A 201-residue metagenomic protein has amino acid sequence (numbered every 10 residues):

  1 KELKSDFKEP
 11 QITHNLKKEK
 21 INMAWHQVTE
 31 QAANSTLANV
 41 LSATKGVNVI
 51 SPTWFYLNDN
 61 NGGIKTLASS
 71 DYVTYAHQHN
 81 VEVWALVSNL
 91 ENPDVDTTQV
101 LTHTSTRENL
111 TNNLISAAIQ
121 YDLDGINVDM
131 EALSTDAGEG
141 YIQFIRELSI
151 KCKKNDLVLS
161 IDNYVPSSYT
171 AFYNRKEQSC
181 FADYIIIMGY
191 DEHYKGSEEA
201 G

Functional and structural regions predicted by a protein language model:
K1-N113: Glycan-recognition patch characteristic of GH18 chitinases/ENGases and related GlcNAc/peptidoglycan-binding proteins
Q27-T29, F55, S88-L90, E131-L133 (+2 more regions): Active-site beta-loop-alpha junctions enriched in small/polar residues
A32-S35, S42, I64, A68 (+6 more regions): Extracytoplasmic/periplasmic, Sec-exported soluble proteins
N48, D124, D183: Receiver (REC) domain switch/active-site residues of two-component response regulators
I50, V128, I185: Conserved, mostly hydrophobic/aromatic
P52, N112-L114, I119-D124, S160 (+1 more regions): Feature activates predominantly on carbohydrate-active enzymes
N60, N112, T135-G201: Substrate-binding surface in catalytic domains of secreted glycosidases
